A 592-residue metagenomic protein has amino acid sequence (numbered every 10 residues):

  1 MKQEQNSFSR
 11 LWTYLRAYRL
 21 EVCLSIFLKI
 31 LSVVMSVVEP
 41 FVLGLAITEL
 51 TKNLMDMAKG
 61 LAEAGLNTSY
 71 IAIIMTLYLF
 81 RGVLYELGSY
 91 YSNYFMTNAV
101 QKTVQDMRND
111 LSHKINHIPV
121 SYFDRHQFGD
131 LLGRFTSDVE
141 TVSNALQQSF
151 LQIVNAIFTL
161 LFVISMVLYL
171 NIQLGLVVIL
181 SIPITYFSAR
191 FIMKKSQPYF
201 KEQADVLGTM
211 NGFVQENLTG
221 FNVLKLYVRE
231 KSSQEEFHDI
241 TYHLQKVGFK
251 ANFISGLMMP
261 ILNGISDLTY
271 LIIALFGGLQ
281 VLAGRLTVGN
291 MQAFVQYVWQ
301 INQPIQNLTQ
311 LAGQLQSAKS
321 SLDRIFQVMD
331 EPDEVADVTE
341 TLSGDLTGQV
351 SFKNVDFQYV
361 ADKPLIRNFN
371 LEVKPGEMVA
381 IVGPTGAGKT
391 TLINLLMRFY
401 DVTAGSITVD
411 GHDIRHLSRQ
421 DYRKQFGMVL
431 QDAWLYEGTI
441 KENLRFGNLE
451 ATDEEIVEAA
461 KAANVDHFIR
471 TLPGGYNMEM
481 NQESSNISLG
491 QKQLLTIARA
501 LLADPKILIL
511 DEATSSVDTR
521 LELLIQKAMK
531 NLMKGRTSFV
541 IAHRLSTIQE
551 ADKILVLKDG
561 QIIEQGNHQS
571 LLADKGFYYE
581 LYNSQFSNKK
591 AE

Functional and structural regions predicted by a protein language model:
Y14-L20, V120-S121, V139-L146, F150 (+6 more regions): An intracellular "coupling" helix at the cytosolic face of ABC transporter transmembrane type-1 domains
L15, M96-V100, N116-L160: Juxtamembrane loop-to-helix connectors within ABC transporter transmembrane domains
L20-L45, I74, Y78, N93-T97 (+4 more regions): Alpha-helical segments in transporter systems
E21-V34, Q148-E202, I273-L286, Q303: Transmembrane helices of ABC transporter permease
C23-G88, Y169-Q173, G284-V288: Transmembrane helix-loop-helix hairpins at lipid-water interfaces of multipass membrane proteins, especially the type-1
V206, R229, F253, Y270 (+2 more regions): Cytosolic ends of transmembrane helices, especially the final helix of ABC transmembrane type-1 domains
D337, S343-E592: ABC-type nucleotide-binding domain
